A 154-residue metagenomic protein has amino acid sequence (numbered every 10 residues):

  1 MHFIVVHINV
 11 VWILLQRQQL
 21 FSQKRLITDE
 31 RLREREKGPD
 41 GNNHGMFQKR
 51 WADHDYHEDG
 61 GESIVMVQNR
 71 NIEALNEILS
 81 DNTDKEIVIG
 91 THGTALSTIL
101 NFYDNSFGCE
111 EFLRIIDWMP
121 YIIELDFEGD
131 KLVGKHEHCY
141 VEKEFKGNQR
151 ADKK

Functional and structural regions predicted by a protein language model:
M1-D55: Phosphate-coordination/substrate-recognition cap region in phosphate-metabolizing enzymes
H2, S22-L26, L75, E86 (+1 more regions): Secondary-structure boundary/capping signal
I4, N82-T91, A95: Beta-strand elements within well-structured catalytic alpha/beta cores of enzymes that handle phosphate/sulfate esters
N9-V10, E62, R70, T91-T94: Short beta->alpha linker loops
Q16, S97-N101: Short, hydrophobic alpha-helix immediately C-terminal to the catalytic nucleophile
L20-F21, E77, D81, F102-S106: Active-site catalytic microenvironments for nucleophilic, acid-base chemistry
K24-G45, N101-K154: Acidic, low-complexity terminal tails and accessory targeting/binding regions of phosphate-metabolizing enzymes
D53-N82: Internal catalytic-core helix/loop-beta-alpha segment that presents or stabilizes conserved functional determinants
